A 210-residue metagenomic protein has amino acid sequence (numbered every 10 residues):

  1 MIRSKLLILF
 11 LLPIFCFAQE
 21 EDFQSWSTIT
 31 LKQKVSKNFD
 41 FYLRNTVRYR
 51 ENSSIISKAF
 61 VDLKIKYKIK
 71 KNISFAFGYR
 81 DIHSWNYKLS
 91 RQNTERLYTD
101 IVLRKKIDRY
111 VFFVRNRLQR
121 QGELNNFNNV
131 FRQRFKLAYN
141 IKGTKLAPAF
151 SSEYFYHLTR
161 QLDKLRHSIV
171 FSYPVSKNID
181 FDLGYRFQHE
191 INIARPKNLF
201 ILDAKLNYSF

Functional and structural regions predicted by a protein language model:
M1-S25, F210: Bacterial Sec-dependent N-terminal signal peptides
Q19-G78, W85: Start-of-domain marker
F23-S25, S57-A59, N93-L97, F127-F131 (+2 more regions): Residues that define the transmembrane beta-barrel architecture of outer-membrane proteins
T28, D62, Y98-D100, R134-K136 (+2 more regions): Membrane-embedded beta-strand positions in outer-membrane beta-barrel channels/transporters
V35-K37, I69-K71, L103-R109, L137-G143 (+3 more regions): Outer-membrane beta-barrel proteins
K37-L43, N72-F77, D108-F112, G143-P148 (+1 more regions): Repeated loop/turn-to-beta-strand initiation elements of outer-membrane beta-barrel proteins
N45-E51, Y79-W85, K105-I107, L118-G122 (+3 more regions): Transmembrane beta-strands of outer-membrane beta-barrel pores
K66, I101, N198-F210: Outer-membrane beta-barrel "beta-signal"
